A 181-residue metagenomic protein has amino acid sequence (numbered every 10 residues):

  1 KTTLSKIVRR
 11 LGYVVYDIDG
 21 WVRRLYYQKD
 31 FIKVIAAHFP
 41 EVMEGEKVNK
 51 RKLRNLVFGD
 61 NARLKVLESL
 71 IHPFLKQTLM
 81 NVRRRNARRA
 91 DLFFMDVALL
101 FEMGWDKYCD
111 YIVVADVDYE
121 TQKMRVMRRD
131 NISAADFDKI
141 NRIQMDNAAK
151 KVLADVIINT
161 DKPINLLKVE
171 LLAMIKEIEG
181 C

Functional and structural regions predicted by a protein language model:
K1-T2: Walker A/P-loop
S5-K6: The feature captures the helix immediately C-terminal to the Walker
R9-I18: Post-Walker A helix-loop "phosphate-sensing" segment adjacent to the P-loop in P-loop NTPases
D17-I18, V114, N159: Residues at the ends of beta-strands that form strand-to-helix hinge/output surfaces
G20, R24-D91: ATP-dependent small-molecule kinase phosphotransfer cores that center on conserved nucleotide phosphate-binding segments
L67, F94, I158: Residue-level signature of catalytic and energy-coupling elements of molecular machines, predominantly ATP/GTP-dependent
T78-L79, K107-Y108, R128-E179: Small-molecule kinase domains that catalyze NTP-dependent phosphoryl transfer to phosphate-bearing small molecules
T78-R88, L92-R129: ATP-dependent NMP and nucleoside kinases share a basic, alpha-helical "lid"
